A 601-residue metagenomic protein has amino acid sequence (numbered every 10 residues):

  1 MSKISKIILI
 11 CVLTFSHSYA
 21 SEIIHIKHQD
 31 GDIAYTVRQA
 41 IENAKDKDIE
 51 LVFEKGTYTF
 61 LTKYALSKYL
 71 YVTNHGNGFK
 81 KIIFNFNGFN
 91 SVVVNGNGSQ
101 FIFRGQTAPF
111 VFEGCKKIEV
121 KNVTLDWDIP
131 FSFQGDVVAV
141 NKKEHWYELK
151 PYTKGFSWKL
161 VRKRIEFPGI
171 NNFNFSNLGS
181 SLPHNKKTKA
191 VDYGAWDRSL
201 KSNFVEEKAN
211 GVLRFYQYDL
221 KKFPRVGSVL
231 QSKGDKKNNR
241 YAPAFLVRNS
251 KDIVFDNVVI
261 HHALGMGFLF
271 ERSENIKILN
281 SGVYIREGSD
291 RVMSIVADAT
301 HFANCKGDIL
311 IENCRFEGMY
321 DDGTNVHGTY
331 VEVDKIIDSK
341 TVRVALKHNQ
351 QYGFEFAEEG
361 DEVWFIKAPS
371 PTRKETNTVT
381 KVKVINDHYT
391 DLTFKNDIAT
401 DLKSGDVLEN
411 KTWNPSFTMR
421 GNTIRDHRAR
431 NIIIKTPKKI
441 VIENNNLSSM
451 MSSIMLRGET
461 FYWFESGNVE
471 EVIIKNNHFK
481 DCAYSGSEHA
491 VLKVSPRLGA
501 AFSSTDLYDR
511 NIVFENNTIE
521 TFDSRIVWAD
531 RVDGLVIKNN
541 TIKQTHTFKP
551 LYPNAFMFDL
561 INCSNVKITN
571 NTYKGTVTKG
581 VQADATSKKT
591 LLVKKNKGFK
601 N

Functional and structural regions predicted by a protein language model:
I24-L51: Acidic Gly/Asp/Thr-rich repetitive segments characteristic of extracellular carbohydrate-active and adhesion proteins
R38-N43, F60-V93, I102-K121, I129-W146 (+10 more regions): Extracellular beta-strand-rich solenoid/capping regions of secreted or surface-exposed proteins that bind or remodel
I49, G56, I82, N90-V92 (+23 more regions): The right-handed parallel beta-helix/beta-solenoid scaffold, focusing on the short coil/turn and N-cap positions
V52, T59, N85, V93-N95 (+26 more regions): Extracellular beta-strand solenoid repeats
T62, F103-P109, I129-F133, A242-A244 (+13 more regions): Short glycine/acidic-rich loop motifs that flank beta-strands on beta-rich extracellular proteins
F103, W127-I129, V138, Y152-E206 (+1 more regions): Ser/Thr/Gly-rich low-complexity blocks that favor extended beta-strand/coil architectures
K186-R240, R373-F417, R425-D426: Small/polar beta-strand repeat architecture
